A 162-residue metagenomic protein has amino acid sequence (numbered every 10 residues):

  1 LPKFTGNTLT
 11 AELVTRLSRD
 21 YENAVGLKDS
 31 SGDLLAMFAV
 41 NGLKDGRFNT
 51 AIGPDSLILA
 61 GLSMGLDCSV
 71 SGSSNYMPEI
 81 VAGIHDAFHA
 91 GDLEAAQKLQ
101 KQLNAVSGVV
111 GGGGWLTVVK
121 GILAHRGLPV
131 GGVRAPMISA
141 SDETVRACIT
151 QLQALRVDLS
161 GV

Functional and structural regions predicted by a protein language model:
L1-G46: Glycine/proline-rich, positively charged, aromatic-decorated active-site loop/lid region on the catalytic face
L1-P2, S30, G53-D55, S73: Fold-independent oxyanion-binding glycine-rich loops and adjacent beta-strand/coil segments at enzyme active sites
T8, S31, I52-G53, G114: Residue-level recognition of alpha-helix initiation/capping sites
R19-N23, G42-R47, A90-G91, R126-L128 (+1 more regions): Short helix-capping segments at alpha-helix termini
V25-K28, T50-G53, C68-S71: Hydrophobic faces of well-ordered beta-strands that scaffold small-molecule active sites in alpha/beta enzyme cores
F48-T50, A96: Acidic-glycine-rich active-site phosphate/pyrophosphate-binding loop
S56-V162: Structured C-terminal cap/extension of enzyme domains
